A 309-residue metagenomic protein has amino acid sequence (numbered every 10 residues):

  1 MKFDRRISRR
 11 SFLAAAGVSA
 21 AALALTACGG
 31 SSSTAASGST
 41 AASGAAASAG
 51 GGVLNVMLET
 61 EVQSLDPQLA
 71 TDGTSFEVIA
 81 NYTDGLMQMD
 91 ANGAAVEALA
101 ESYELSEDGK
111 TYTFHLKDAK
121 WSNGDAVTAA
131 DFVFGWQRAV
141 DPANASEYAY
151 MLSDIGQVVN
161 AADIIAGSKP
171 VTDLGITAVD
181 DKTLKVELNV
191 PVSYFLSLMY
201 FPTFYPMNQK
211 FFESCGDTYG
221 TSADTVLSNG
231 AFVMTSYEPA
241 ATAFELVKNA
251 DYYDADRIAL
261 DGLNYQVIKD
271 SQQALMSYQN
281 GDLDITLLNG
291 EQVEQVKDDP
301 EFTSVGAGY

Functional and structural regions predicted by a protein language model:
M1-I7, S11-T26: N-terminal secretory signal peptides
C28-T40: Bacterial lipoprotein signal-peptidase II cleavage site
M57-E107, L227: N-terminal lobe/hinge region of extracytoplasmic solute-binding protein
E101-M151, K185: Aromatic- and charge-enriched surface segment that lines or borders ligand/interaction sites
D131-V133, N144-K210: Surface-exposed binding/hinge segments that line and control ligand-binding clefts or catalytic entry sites
K182, L188-I258, G262: Gly/Pro-rich hinge or "lid" segments in bacterial periplasmic/extracellular proteins
A250-V296: Ligand-site clamp/hinge motif
Q295-G308: Ligand-binding "clamshell"
